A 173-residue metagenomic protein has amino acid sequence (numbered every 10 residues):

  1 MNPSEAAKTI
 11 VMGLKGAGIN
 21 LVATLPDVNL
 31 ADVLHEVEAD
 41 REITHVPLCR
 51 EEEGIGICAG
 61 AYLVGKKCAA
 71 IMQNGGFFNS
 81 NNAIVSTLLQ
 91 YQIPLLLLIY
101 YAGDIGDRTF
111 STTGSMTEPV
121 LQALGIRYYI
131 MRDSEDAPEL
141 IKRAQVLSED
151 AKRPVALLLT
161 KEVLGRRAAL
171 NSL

Functional and structural regions predicted by a protein language model:
M1-L173: Thiamine diphosphate
